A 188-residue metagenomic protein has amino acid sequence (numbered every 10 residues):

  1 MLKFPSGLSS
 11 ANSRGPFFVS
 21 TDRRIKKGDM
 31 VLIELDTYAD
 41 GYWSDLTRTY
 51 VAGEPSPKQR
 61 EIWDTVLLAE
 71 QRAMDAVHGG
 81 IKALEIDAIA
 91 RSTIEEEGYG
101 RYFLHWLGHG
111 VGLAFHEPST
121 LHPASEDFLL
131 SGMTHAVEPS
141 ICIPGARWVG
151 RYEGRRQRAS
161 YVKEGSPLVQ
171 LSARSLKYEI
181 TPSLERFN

Functional and structural regions predicted by a protein language model:
M1-N188: Active-site neighborhoods and metal-handling regions in enzymes and metal-associated proteins
